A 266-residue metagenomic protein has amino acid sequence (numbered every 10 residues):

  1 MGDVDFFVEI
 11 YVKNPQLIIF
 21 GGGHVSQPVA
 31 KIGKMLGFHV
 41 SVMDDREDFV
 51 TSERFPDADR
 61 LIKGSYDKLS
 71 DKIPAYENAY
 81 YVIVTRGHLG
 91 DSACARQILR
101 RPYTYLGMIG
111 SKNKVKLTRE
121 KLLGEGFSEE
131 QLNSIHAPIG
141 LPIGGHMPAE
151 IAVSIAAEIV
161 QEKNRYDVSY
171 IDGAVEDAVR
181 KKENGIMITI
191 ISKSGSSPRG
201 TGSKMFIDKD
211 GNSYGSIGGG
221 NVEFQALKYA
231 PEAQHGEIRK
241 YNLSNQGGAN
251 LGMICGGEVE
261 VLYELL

Functional and structural regions predicted by a protein language model:
M1-D45, S52-E53, Y76-A79, E120-L123 (+1 more regions): Segments forming oxygen-rich coordination pockets for charged ligands
S26-V29, L89-C94, K114-L117, R199: Short glycine/serine/threonine-rich phosphate/pyrophosphate-binding segments that cradle anionic phosphate groups
M43, Y80-G87, R96-K121: ADP-ribose/adenylate-binding Rossmann-like module
F49-D59: Short loop/helix-cap segments at secondary-structure boundaries that form the rim of catalytic
A58, A75-A79, Y103: Local beta-strand N-terminus motif with an aromatic residue
D59-S65: Conserved SAM-binding strand-loop segment of SAM-dependent methyltransferases
D67-E77: Short amphipathic alpha-helix with an adjacent loop that forms part of the alpha/beta core around
I109-D177: Adenosine-phosphate binding glycine-rich loop
